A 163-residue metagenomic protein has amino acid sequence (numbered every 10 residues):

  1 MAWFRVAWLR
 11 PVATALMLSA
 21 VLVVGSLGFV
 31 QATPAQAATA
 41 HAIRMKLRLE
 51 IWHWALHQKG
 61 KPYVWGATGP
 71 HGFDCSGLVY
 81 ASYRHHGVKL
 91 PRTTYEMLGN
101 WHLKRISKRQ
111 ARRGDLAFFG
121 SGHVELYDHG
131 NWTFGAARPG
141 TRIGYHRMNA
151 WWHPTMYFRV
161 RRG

Functional and structural regions predicted by a protein language model:
A2-P62, H85, K89, R109 (+1 more regions): Intrinsically disordered, low-complexity, Pro/Ser/Thr/Asn/Gly/Ala-rich spacer/linker segments adjacent to signal
V21-V24, L56, F73, Y95 (+1 more regions): Compositionally biased, low-complexity repeat tracts
H41, K61-R113: Catalytic cysteine-centered active-site loop
H53, Y80-A81, G135: Generic alpha-helical structural context detector
V88-H146: ...with weaker cross-activation on analogous glycine-rich loops/strands in unrelated enzymes
